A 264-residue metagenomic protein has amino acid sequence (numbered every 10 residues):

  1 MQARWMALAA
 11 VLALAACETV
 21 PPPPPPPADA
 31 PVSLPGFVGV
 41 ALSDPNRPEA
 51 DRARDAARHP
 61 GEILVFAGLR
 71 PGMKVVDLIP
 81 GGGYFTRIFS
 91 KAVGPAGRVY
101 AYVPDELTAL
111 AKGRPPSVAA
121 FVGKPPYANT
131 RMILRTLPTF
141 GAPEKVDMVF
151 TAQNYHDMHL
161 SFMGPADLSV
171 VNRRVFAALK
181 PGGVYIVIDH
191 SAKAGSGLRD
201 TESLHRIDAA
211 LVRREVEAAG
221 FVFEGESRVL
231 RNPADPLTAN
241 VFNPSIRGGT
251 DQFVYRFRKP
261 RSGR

Functional and structural regions predicted by a protein language model:
A13-A16: C-terminal motif of bacterial Sec signal peptides marking the signal peptidase cleavage site
E18-V20: Bacterial signal peptide processing site
V38-F66, R70: Class I SAM-dependent methyltransferase Rossmann-like catalytic core, especially the SAM/SAH-binding loop
P71-G81: Conserved class I S-adenosyl-L-methionine
S90-G94, P165-P181: A short glycine-rich, Lys/Arg-flanked "PGG" loop and its adjoining helix->strand segment in the class I
A111-A142: S-adenosyl-L-methionine
F140-Q153: A short acidic, Gly/Pro-enriched loop at the edge of an enzyme's catalytic core that lines a small-molecule cofactor
A234-R264: Core SAM-dependent methyltransferase catalytic element
